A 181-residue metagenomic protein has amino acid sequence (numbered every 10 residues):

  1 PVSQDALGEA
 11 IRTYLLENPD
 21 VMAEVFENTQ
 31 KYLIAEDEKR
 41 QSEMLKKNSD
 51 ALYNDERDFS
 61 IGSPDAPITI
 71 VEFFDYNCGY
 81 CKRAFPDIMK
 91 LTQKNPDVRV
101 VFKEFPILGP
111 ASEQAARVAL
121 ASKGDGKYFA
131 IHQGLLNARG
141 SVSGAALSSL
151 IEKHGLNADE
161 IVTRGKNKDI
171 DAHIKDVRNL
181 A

Functional and structural regions predicted by a protein language model:
P1-P110, K166, I170-A181: Extracytoplasmic thiol/disulfide redox context detector
Y32-A35, P106-A181: Cysteine-centric redox/oxidoreductase cores and disulfide-bonded domains
